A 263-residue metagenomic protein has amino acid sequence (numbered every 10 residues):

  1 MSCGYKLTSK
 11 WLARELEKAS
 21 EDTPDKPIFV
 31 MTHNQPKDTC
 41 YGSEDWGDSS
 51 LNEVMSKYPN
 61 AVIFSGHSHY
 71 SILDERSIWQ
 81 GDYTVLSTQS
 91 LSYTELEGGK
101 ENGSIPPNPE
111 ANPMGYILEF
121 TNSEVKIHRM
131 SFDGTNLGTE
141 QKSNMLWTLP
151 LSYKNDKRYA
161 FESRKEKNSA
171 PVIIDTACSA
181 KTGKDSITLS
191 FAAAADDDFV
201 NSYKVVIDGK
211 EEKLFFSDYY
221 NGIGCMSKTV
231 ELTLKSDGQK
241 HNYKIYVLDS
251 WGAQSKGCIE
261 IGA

Functional and structural regions predicted by a protein language model:
M1-C3, N34-D38, H67-I72, S90-T94 (+1 more regions): Solvent-exposed loop/turn segments at secondary-structure junctions within structured extracellular/periplasmic domains
M1-D25, D45-S50, E140-N144, K157 (+1 more regions): Binuclear metal-dependent hydrolase catalytic cores centered on His/Asp/Glu-rich metal-binding motifs
A19-C40: Short acidic, glycine-rich surface-loop motifs adjacent to enzyme active sites
S43-S123: Conserved beta-sheet core of the metallophosphoesterase superfamily
N108-K213, K256-G257: A short C-terminal boundary segment appended to hydrolase-like catalytic domains
S202-G238: Recognizes extended acidic, P/S/T-rich segments that occur within or adjacent to Ig-like beta-sandwich modules
L234-A253: Beta-strand-rich modules
S250-A263: Extracellular fibronectin type III
